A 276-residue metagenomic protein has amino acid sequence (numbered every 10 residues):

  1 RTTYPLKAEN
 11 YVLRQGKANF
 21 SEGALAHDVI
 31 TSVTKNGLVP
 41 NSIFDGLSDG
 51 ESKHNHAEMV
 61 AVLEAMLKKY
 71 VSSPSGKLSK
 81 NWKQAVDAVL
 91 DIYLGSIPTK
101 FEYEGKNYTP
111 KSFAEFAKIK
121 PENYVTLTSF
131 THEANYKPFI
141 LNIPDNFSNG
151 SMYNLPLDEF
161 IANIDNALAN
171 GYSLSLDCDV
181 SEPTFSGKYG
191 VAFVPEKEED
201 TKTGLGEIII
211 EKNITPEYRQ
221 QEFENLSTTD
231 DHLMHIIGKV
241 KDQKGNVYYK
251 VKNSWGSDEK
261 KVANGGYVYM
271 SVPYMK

Functional and structural regions predicted by a protein language model:
R1-G105: Papain-like cysteine protease catalytic cores
Q84-K276: Active-site signature of cysteine proteases
